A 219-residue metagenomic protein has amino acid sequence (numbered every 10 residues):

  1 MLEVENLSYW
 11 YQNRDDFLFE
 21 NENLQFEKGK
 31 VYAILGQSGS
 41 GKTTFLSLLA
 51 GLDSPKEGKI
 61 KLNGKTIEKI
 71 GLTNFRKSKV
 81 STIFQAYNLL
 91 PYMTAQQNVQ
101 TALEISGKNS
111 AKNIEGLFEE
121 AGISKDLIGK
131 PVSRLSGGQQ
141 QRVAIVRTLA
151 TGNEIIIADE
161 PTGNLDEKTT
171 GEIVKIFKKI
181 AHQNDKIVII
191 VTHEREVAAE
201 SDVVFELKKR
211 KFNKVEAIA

Functional and structural regions predicted by a protein language model:
M1-V4, Y9-N21: A short, flexible loop at the N-terminus of ABC-type nucleotide-binding domains that lies
A50: Helix-to-loop junction immediately C-terminal to a conserved catalytic motif
G58-E68: Conserved ABC transporter NBD signature motif
I67-S81: ABC ATPase NBD coupling module
N109-D126: Conserved ABC ATPase "signature" region
P131-L135, Q139-Q141: Conserved ABC ATPase signature
I156-D159: Catalytic Walker B motif of ABC-type/P-loop ATPase nucleotide-binding domains
